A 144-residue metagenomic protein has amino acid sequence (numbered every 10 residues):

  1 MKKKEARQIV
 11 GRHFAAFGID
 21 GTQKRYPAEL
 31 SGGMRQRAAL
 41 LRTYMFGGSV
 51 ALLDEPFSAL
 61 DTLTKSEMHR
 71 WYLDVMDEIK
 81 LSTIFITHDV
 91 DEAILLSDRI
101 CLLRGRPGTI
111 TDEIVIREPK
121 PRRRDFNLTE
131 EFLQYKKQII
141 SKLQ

Functional and structural regions predicted by a protein language model:
K3-T22: Conserved ABC ATPase "signature" region
Y26-L30, M34: Conserved ABC ATPase signature
M45-S49: A short, proline-enriched helix->beta-strand linker immediately N-terminal to the Walker B motif in ABC-type P-loop
A51-D54: Catalytic Walker B motif of ABC-type/P-loop ATPase nucleotide-binding domains
K65-K80: Helical segment within the ABC ATPase nucleotide-binding domain
K80-I86: Conserved H-loop
G105-Y135: Conserved beta-strand-loop-alpha-helix hinge in the C-terminal portion of ABC ATPase nucleotide-binding domains
